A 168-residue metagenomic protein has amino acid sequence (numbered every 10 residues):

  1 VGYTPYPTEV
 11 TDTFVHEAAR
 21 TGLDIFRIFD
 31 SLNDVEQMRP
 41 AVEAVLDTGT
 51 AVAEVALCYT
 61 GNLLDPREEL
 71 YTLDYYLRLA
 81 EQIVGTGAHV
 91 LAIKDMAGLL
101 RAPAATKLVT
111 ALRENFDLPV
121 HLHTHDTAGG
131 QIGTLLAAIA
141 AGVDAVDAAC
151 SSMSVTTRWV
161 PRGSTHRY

Functional and structural regions predicted by a protein language model:
V1: Metallocofactor- and cofactor-centric catalytic cores in central/energy metabolism, strongly enriched
T4-L122, A128-A148: Alpha/beta enzyme core
S154-Y168: C-terminal helical cap(s) of enzyme catalytic domains, especially alpha/beta-barrels
